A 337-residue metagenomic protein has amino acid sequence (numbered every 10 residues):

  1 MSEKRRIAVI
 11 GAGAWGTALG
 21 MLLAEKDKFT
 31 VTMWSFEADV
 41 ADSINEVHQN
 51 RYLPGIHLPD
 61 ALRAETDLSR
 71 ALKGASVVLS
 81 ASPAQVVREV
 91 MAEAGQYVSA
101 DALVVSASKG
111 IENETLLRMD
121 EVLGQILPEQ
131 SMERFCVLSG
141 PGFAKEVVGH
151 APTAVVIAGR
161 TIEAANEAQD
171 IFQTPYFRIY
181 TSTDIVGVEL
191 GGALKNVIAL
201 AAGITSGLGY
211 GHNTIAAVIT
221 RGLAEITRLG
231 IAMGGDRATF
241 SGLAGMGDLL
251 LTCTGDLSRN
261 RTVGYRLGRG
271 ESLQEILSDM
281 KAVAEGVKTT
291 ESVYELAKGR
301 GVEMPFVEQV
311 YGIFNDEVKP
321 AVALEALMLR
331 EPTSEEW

Functional and structural regions predicted by a protein language model:
M1-H57, R63-T66, E93: NAD(P)+-binding Rossmann beta1-loop-alpha1 motif at the extreme N-terminus of oxidoreductases
G13, T17, A38, E65 (+19 more regions): Electropositive phosphate-/nucleotide-binding environments in soluble metabolic enzymes
L58-A61, E65-K73, V77-H150, A168: Rossmann-like NAD(P)(H) cofactor-binding subdomain of soluble oxidoreductases
V86, Y97, V122, I126-R134 (+2 more regions): Internal alpha-helical scaffold of NAD(P)-dependent oxidoreductase catalytic cores
S106, E133-S139, I179-T183, S241-G242 (+1 more regions): General beta-strand structural signal in soluble alpha/beta enzymes
A202-S206, I231-S241, G245-W337: NAD(P)-dependent Rossmann-like dehydrogenase/reductase catalytic/cofactor-binding core
